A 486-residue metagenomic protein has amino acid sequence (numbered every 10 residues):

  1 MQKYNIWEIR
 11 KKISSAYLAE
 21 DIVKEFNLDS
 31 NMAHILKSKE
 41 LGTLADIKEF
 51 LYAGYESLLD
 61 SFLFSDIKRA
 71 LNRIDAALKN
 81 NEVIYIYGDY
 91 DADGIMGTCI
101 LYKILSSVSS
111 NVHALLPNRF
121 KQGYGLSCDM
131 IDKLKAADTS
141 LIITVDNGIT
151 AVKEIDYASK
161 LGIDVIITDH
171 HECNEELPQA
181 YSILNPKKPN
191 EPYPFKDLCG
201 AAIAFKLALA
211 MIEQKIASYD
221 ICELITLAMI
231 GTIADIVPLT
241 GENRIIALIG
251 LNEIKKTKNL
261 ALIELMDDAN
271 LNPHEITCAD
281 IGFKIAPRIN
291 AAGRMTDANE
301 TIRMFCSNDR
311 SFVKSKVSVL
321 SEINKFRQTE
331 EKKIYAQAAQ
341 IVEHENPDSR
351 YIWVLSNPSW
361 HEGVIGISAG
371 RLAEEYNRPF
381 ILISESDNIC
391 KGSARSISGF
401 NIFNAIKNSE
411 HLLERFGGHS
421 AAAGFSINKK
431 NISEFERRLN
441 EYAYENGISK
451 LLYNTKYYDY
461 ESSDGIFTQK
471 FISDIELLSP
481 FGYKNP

Functional and structural regions predicted by a protein language model:
Q2-Y4, K11-L141, L161, I212-R437 (+2 more regions): Hydrophobic helix-and-loop "lid/oligomerization" segment in the mid-to-C-terminal part of catalytic domains
D75-A76, E172-N185, H344: Acidic-glycine-rich active-site phosphate/pyrophosphate-binding loop
D91, G148-A151, A158, V165-C173: Hydrophobic, well-structured modules enriched for small/aliphatic residues and gly/pro motifs, marking either
I100, P178-I216, I221-I233: Short alpha-helices
L115, V145, T168-H170, L184-P186 (+1 more regions): Generic beta-sheet signal
F120-Q122, A151, H171-E176, N190-P192 (+2 more regions): Short gly/pro/ser/thr-enriched loop/turn and capping motifs at secondary-structure boundaries
A151-V152, D235: Intrinsically disordered, low-complexity regulatory tails of plant transcription factors and co-regulators
K256-N259, Y444-P486: A contiguous loop/helix-start segment that scaffolds small-molecule binding in enzyme catalytic cores
